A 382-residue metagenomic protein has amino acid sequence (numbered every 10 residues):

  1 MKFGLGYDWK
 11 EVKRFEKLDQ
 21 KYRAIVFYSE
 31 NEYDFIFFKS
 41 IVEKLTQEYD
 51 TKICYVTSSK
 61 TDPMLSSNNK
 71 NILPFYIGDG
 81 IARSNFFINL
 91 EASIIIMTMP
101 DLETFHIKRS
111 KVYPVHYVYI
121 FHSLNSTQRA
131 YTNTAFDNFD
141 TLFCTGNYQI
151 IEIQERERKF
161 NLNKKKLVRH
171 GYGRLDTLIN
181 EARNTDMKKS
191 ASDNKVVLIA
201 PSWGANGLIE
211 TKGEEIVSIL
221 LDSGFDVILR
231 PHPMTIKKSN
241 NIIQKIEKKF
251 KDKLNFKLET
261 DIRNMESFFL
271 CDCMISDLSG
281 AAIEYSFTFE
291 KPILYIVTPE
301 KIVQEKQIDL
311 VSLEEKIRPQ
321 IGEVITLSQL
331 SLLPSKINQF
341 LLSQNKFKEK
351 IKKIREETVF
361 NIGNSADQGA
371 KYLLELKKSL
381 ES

Functional and structural regions predicted by a protein language model:
M1-Y22, S382: Non-catalytic membrane-proximal stalk/linker segments that position and tether the catalytic domains
K2-K10, A135-L208, P233-I236, K348: A nucleotide-sugar donor-handling region in carbohydrate enzymes
K13-R14, D19-D34, I120-R129, Y172-N240: Active-site donor-nucleotide binding/catalytic segment of nucleotide-sugar enzymes
V26-I179: Active-site and donor-binding regions of nucleotide-sugar-utilizing enzymes
V56-K70, L221-L258: Catalytic donor nucleotide-activated moiety binding site of glycosyltransferases and closely related
V118-Y119, T260-Q307: A donor-sugar binding/catalytic signature common to diverse glycosyltransferases and related nucleotide-sugar
T288-L342: Nucleotide-sugar donor-binding patch of glycosyltransferase catalytic domains
G322, Q329-S382: C-terminal amphipathic helix plus adjacent low-complexity, charged tail appended to glycosyltransferase catalytic
